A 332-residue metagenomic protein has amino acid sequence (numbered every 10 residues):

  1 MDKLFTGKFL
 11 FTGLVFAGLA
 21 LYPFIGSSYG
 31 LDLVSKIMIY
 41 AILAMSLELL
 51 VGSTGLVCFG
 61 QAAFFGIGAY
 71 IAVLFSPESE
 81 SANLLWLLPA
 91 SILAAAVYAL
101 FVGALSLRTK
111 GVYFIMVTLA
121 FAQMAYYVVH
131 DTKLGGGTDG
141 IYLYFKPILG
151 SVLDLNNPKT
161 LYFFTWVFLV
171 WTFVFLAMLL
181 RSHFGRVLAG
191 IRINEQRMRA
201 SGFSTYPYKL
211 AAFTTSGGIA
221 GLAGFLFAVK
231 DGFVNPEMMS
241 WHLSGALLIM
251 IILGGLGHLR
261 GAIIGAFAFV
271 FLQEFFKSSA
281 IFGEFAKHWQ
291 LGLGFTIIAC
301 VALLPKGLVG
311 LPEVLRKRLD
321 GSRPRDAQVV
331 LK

Functional and structural regions predicted by a protein language model:
M1-K332: Transmembrane alpha-helices and adjacent helix-loop boundaries
